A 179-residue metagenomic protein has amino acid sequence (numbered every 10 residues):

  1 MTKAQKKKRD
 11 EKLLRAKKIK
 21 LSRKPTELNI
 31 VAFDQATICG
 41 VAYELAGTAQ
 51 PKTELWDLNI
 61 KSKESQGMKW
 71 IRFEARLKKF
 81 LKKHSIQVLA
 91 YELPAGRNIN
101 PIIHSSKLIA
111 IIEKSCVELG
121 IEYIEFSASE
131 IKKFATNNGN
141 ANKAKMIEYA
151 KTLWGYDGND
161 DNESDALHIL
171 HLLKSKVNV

Functional and structural regions predicted by a protein language model:
M1-V179: Phosphate- and other anionic-substrate recognition elements at nucleic-acid/protein interfaces
